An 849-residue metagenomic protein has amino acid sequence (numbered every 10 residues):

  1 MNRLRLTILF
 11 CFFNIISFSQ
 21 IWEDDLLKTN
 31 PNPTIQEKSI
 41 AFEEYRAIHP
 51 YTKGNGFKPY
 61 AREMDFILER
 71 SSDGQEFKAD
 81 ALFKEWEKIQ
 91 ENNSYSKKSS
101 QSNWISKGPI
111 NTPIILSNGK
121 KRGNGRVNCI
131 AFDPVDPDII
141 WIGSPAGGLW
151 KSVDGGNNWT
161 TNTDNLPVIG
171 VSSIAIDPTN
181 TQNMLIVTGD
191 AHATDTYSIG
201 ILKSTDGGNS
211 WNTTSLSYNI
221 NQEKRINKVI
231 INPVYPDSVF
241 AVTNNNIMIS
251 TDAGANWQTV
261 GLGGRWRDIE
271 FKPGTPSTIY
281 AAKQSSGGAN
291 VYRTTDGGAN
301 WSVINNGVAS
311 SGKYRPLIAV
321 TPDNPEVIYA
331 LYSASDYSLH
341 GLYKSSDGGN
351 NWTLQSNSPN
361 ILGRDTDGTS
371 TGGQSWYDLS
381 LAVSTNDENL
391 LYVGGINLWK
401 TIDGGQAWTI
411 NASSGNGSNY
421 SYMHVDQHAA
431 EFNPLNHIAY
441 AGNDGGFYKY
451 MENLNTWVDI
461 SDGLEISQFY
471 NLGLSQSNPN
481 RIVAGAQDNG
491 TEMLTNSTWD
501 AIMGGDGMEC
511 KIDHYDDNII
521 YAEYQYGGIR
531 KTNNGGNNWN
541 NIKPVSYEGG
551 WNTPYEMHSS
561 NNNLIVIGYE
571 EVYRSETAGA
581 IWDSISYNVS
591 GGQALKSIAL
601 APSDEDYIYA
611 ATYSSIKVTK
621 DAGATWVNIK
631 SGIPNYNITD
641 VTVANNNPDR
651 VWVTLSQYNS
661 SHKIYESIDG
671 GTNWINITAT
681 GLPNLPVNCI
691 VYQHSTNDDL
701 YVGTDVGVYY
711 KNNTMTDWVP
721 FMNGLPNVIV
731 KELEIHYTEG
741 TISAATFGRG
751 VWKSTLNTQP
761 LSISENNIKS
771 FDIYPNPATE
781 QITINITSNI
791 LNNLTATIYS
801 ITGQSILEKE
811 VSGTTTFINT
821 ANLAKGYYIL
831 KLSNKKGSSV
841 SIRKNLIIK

Functional and structural regions predicted by a protein language model:
N2-L9: Sec-dependent signal peptide recognition, specifically the positively charged N-region followed immediately by
L6, K98-N103, N124, E765-K769 (+2 more regions): A short, polar/charged loop/turn motif at coil->beta-strand junctions and beta-hairpin connectors
I8, D206, D252, I279 (+9 more regions): N-terminal compositionally biased, intrinsically disordered segments and leader/signal-like regions
C11-F18: Hydrophobic h-region of N-terminal signal peptides that target proteins for export in Gram-negative bacteria
Q20-D24, I763-S764, G803: Bacterial Sec-dependent N-terminal signal peptides
W22-T758: Beta-propeller blade termini and top-face loops
T755-I768: Low-complexity, Pro/Thr/Ser/Gly/Ala-rich linker/spacer regions in secreted, extracellular modular proteins
N766-Y774, A778-K849: C-terminal outer-membrane/trafficking sorting elements
